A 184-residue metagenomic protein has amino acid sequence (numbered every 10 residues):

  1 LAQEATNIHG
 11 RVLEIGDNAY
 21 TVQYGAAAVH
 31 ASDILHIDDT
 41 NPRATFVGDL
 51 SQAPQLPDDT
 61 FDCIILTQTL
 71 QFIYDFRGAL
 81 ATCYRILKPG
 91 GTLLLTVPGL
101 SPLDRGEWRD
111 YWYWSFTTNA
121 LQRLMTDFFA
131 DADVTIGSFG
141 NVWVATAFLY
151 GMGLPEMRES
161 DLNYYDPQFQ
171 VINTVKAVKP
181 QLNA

Functional and structural regions predicted by a protein language model:
Q3-E4, A28-H30, T135-A184: A C-terminal cap/extension of S-adenosyl-L-methionine-dependent methyltransferases that defines the acceptor-substrate
N7-A19: Conserved class I S-adenosyl-L-methionine
N18-V29: Conserved SAM-binding loop of SAM-dependent methyltransferases across substrates and taxa, primarily the Class I
G48-I64: A short acidic, Gly/Pro-enriched loop at the edge of an enzyme's catalytic core that lines a small-molecule cofactor
D62-Y74: A short SAM/SAH-binding and catalytic strip from SAM-dependent methyltransferases
R77-T92: A short glycine-rich, Lys/Arg-flanked "PGG" loop and its adjoining helix->strand segment in the class I
L95-V97: Acidic carboxylate diad motif detector
R105-L124: Acceptor-substrate binding/catalytic loop of class I
